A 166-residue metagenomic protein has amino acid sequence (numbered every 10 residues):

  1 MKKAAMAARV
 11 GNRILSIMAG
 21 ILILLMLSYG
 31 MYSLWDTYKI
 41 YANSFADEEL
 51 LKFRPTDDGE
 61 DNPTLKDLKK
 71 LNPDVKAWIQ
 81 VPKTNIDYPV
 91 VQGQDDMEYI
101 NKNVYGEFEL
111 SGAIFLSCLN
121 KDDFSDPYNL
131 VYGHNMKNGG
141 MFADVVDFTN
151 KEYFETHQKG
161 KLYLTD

Functional and structural regions predicted by a protein language model:
M1-N12: N-terminal Lys/Arg-rich, disordered targeting/topogenic segments
N12-M18: Membrane interfacial helix-start segments of signal peptides and signal-anchor transmembrane helices
I17, I23-D166: Solvent-exposed, non-transmembrane regions of membrane-associated and secreted proteins
